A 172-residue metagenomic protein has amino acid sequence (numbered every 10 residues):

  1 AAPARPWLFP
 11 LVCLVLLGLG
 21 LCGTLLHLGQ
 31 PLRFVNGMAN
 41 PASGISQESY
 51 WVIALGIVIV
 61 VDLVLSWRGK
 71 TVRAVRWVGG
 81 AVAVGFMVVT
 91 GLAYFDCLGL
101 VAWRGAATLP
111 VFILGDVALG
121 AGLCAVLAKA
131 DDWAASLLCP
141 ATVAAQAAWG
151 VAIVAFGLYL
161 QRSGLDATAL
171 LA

Functional and structural regions predicted by a protein language model:
A2-V58: Membrane helical hairpin/interfacial module
A42, V58-A172: Long, contiguous internal "core" modules enriched in hydrophobic/ aromatic residues
